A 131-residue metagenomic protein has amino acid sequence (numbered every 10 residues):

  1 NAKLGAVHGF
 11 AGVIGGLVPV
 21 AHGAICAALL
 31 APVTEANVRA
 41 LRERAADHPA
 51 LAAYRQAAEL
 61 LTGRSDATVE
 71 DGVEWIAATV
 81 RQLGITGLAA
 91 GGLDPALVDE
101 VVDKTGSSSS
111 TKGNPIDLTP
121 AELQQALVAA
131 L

Functional and structural regions predicted by a protein language model:
N1-C26, S108-G113: Glycine-rich phosphate/pyrophosphate-binding beta-alpha loops
A11, V73, V98-V102: Short amphipathic alpha-helical surface patches that serve as generic macromolecular interface elements
G12, A31-P32, A129: Short, residue-level hotspots on alpha-helical faces of the histone-fold and other alpha-helical interaction modules
L17-V20, A24-L97: Gly/Pro-rich interdomain helix-loop hinge
P95-L131: Short, amphipathic C-terminal "tail helix"
